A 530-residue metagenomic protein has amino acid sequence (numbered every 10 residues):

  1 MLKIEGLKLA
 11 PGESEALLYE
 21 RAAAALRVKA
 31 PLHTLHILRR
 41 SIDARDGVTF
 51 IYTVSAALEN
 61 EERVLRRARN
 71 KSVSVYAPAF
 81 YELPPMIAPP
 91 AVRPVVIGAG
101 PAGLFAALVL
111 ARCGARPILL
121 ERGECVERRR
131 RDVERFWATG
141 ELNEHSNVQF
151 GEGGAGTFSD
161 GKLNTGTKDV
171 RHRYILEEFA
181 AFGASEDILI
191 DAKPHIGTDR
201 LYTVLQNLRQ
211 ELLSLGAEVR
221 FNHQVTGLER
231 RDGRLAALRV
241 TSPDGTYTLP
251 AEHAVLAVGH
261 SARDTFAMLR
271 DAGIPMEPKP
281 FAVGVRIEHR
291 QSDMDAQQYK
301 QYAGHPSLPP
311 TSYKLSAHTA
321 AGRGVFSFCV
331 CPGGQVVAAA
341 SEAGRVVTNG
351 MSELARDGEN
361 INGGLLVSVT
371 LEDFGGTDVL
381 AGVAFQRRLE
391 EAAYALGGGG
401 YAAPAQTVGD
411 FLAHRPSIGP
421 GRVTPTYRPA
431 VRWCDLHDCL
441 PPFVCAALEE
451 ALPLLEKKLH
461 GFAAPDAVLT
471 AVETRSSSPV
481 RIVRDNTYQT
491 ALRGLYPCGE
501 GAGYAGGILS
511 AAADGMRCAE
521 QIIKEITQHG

Functional and structural regions predicted by a protein language model:
M1-V48, V54-F158, K162-G530: Residues forming the flavin
